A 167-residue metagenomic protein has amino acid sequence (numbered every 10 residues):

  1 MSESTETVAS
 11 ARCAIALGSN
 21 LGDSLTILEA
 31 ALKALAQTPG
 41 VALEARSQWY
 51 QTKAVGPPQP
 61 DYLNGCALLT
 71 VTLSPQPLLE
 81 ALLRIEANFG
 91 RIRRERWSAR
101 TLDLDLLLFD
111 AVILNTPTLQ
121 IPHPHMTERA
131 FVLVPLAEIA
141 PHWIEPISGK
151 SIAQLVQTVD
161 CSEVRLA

Functional and structural regions predicted by a protein language model:
M1, T7, S162-L166: Generic preference for hydrophobic/aromatic residues in regular secondary structure cores
S2-V41, R46-Q51: N-terminal beta1-alpha1 ligand-phosphate binding loop
G40, E44-S47, T52-L63, L73-L79 (+1 more regions): Flexible, gly/pro- and Lys/Arg-enriched active-site loops
